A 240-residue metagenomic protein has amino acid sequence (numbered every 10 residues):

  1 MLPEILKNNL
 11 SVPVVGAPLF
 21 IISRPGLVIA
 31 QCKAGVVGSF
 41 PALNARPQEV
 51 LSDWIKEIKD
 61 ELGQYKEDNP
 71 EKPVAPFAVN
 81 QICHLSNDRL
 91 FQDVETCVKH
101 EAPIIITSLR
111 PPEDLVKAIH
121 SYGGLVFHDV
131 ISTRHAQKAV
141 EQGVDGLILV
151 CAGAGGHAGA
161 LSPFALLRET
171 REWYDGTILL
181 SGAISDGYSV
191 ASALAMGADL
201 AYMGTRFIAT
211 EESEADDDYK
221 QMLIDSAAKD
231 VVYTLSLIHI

Functional and structural regions predicted by a protein language model:
M1-T177: Active-site entrance/lid segments in N-terminal catalytic domains of soluble metabolic enzymes
I29, R168, E172, A191-S192 (+3 more regions): Residues on a specific face of well-ordered alpha-helices
V36-R46, L149-G159, V190-D216: Glycine-rich phosphate-binding active-site loops on the catalytic face of alpha/beta enzymes
L51-I55, T210-A227: C-terminal helical cap(s) of enzyme catalytic domains, especially alpha/beta-barrels
G176-L179, S189: A generic structured-segment signal
L180-D186, G204: Glycine-rich adenosine-cofactor-binding loop
A201, K229-T234: Short, structured loop/turn "capping" segments at alpha-beta junctions
I238-I240: Conserved small/polar residues in nucleotide/adenosyl-binding loops
